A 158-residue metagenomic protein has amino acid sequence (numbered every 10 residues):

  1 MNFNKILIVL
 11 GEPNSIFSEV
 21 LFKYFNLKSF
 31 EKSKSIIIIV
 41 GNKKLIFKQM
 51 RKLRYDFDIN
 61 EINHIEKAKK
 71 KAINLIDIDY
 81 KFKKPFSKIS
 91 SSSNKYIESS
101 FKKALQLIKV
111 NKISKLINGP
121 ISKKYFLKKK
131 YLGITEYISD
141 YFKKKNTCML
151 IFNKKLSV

Functional and structural regions predicted by a protein language model:
M1-V158: Anion-binding alpha/beta catalytic cores of soluble intermediary-metabolism enzymes, centered on
